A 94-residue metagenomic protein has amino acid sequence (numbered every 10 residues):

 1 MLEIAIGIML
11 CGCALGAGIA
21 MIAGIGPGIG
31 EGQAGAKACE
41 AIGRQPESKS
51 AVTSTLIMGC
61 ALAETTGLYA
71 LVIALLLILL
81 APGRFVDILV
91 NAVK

Functional and structural regions predicted by a protein language model:
M1-K94: Hydrophobic alpha-helical transmembrane segments of small proteolipidic membrane proteins, enriched in energy-coupled
